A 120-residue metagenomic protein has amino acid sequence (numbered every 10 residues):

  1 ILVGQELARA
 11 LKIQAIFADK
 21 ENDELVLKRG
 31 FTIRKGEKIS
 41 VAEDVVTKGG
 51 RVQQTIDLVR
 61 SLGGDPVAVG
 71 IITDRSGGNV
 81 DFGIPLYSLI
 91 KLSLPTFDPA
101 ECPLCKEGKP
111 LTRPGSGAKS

Functional and structural regions predicted by a protein language model:
I1-S40, T47-G50: Short, glycine/charge-rich flexible loops or terminal/linker lids adjacent to PRPP-binding catalytic cores
Q14, G36-A42, S88-L92, K109-P110: Short, structured secondary-structure boundary patches
G30, V41, P99-P103: Surface-exposed beta-strand edges and their flanking turn/coil or helix-capping segments
T32-I71: A contiguous pocket-lining binding segment that forms or flanks enzyme active sites
I56-S120: PRPP-dependent phosphoribosyltransferase catalytic core
